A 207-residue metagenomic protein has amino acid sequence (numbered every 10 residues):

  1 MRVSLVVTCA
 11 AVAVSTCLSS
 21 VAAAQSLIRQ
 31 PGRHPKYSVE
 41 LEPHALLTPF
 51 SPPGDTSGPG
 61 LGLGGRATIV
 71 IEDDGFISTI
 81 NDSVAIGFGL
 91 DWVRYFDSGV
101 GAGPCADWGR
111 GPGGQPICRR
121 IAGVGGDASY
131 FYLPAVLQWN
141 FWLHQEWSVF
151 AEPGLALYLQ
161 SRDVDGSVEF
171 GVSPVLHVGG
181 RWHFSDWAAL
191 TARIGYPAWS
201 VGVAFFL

Functional and structural regions predicted by a protein language model:
M1-H34: Cleavable N-terminal export/targeting peptides
A23-D73, G195-P197, A204-L207: Short glycine/proline- and aromatic-enriched beta-strand/turn motifs that initiate or cap beta-hairpins
Q25-S38, E72-V84, W142-V149, F184-W187: Short loop/turn motifs that connect adjacent beta-strands in outer-membrane beta-barrel proteins
L27, H34-Y37, G89-W92, E169-L207: Predominantly the C-terminal beta-signal and adjacent terminal strand-loop region of outer-membrane beta-barrel
Y37-V39, S57-L63, D127-L133, W147 (+2 more regions): Residues that define the transmembrane beta-barrel architecture of outer-membrane proteins
P43-L47, L63-I69, L90-W92, L133-W139 (+4 more regions): Residues on the lipid-exposed face of transmembrane beta-strands in outer-membrane beta-barrel proteins
P49-P53, D73-G75, R94-V100, L143 (+2 more regions): Gram-negative outer-membrane beta-barrel proteins
W92-D127, L159-S173: Flexible, solvent-exposed loop segments that connect beta-strands
